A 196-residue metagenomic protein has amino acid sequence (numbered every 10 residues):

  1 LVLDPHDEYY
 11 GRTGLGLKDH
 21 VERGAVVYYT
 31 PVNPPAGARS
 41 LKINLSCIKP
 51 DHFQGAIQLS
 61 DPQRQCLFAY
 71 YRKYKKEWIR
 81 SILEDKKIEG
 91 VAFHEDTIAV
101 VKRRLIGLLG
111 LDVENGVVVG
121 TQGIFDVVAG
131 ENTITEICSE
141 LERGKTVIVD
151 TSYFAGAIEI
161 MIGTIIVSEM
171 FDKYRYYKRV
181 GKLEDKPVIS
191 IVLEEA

Functional and structural regions predicted by a protein language model:
V2-A196: P-loop NTPase motor domains
